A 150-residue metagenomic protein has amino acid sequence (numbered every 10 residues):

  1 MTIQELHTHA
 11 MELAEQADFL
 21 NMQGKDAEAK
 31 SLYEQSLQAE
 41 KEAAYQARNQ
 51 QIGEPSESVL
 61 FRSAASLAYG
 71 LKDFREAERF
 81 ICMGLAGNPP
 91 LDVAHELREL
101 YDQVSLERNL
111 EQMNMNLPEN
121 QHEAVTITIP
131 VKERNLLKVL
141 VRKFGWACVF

Functional and structural regions predicted by a protein language model:
M1, Q112-F150: Helical anchoring/docking segments at protein termini
M1-I3, E42-E54, G87-A94: Flexible helix-coil transition and linker loops at the boundaries of alpha-helical arrays
T2, A14, N21, E28 (+2 more regions): Hydrophobic/aromatic side-chain positions at a characteristic register within alpha-helices of tetratricopeptide repeats
T2, H9, E28-A29, S36 (+3 more regions): Residues that mark the junctions of alpha-helical repeat units in TPR/alpha-solenoid scaffolds
L6, L13, L20, L60-F61 (+2 more regions): TPR repeat positional signature
F19-L20, A39-E42, Q46-A47, L67 (+2 more regions): Residue position in alpha-helical solenoids
A29-E42, F74-E76: Helix-turn-helix repeat elements of alpha-solenoid scaffolds
I52-F74, L100-E123: Alpha-helical linker/edge segments of TPR/alpha-solenoid repeat scaffolds and analogous pre-/post-domain helices
